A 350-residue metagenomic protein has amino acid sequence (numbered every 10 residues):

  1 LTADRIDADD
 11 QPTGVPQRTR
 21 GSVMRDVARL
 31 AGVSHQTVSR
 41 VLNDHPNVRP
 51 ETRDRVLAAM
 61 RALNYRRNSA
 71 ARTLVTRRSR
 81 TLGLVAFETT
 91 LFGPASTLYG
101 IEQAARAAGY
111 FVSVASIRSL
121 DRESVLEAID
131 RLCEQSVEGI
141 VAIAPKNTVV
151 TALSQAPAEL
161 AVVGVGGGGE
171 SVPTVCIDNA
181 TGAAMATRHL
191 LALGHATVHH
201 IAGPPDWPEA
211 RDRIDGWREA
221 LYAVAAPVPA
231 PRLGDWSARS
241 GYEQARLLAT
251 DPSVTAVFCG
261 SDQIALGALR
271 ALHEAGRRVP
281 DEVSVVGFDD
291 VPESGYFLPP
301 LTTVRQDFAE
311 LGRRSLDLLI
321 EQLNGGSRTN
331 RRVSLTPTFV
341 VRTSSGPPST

Functional and structural regions predicted by a protein language model:
L1-I6, D10-Q11, V15-T19, T81-R188: Alpha-helical recognition/docking segments in bacterial nutrient-uptake and carbohydrate-utilization systems
L1-R80, S349: N-terminal helix-turn-helix DNA-binding module of bacterial transcription factors
L30, T37-R40, L74-T90, H189 (+1 more regions): Short beta-strand segments enriched in small/hydrophobic residues
S69, F87-S96, V114-E123, V175-M185 (+5 more regions): Hinge/beta->alpha junction and helix N-cap segments in small-molecule ligand-binding domains
V75, V125, C133, L191-G194 (+1 more regions): Non-catalytic positions within long, well-ordered alpha-helices that form the structural scaffold/packing of enzyme
V228, L247, D251-T350: Flexible loop/turn connectors
